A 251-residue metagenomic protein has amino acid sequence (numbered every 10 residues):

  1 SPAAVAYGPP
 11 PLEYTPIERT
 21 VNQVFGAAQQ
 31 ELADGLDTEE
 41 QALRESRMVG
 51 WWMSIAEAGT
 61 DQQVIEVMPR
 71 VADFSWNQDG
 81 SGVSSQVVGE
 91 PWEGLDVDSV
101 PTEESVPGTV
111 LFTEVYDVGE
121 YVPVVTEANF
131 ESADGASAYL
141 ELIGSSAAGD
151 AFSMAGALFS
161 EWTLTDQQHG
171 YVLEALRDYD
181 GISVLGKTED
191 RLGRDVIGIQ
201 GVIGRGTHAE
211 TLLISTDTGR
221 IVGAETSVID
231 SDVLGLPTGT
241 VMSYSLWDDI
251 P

Functional and structural regions predicted by a protein language model:
S1-P251: Intrinsically disordered, low-complexity prosegments and terminal tails associated with secretory/extracytoplasmic
